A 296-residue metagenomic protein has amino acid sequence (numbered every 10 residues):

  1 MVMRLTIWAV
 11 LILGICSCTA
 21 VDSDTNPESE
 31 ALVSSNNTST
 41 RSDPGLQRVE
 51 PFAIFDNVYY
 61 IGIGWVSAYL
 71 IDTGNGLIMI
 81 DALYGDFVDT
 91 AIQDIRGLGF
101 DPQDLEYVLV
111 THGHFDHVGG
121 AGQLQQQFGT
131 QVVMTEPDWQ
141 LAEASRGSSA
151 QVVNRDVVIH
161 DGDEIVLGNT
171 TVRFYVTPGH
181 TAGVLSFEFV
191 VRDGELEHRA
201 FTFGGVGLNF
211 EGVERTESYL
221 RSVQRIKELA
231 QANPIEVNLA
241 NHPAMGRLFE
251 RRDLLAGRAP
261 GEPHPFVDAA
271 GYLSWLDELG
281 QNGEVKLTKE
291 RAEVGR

Functional and structural regions predicted by a protein language model:
I15-S17: C-terminal motif of bacterial Sec signal peptides marking the signal peptidase cleavage site
T19-A31: Bacterial Sec signal peptide processing site at the extreme N-terminus
A20-D22, A270-R296: C-terminal regulatory/interaction regions
D22-D24, V58, D86-D89, R96-E164 (+2 more regions): Active-site HxH/HxHxD metal-binding segment of metal-dependent hydrolases
S29-T38, Q47-R48, A53-F55, D104 (+5 more regions): Metallo-beta-lactamase
P44-L98, P102, S186-G207: Conserved beta-strand hairpin/beta-sheet module of binuclear metal-dependent hydrolase folds, prominently
N57, I71, D81, H112 (+5 more regions): Divalent metal-coordination and catalytic microenvironments
L77, Y84-D86, E164-V166, T171-A270: Metallo-beta-lactamase
